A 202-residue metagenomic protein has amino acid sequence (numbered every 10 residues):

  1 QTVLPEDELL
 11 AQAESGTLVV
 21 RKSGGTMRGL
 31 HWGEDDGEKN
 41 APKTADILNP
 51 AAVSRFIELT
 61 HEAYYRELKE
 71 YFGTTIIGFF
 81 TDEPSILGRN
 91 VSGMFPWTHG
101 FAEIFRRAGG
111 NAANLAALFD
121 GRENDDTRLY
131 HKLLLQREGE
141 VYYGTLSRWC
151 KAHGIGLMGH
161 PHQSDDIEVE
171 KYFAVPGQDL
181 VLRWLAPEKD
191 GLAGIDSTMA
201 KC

Functional and structural regions predicted by a protein language model:
Q1-R128, Q136: Mature extracytoplasmic enzyme cores
V3-E6, L59-E67, Y142-T145, G159-Q163 (+1 more regions): Short alpha-helical segments and helix-capping/turn motifs at coil-helix boundaries
P5, R55-F56, G154, W184 (+1 more regions): Conserved luminal/periplasmic juxtamembrane motif of membrane-embedded glycan-processing enzymes
T75-E83, Y130-D165: Aromatic-lined carbohydrate-recognition surfaces of secreted/lumenal glycan-active proteins
P84-G100, G156-K189: Substrate-binding cleft/loops of secretory-pathway carbohydrate-active enzymes
L182-C202: Conserved active-site neighborhood of enzyme catalytic/cofactor-binding cores
